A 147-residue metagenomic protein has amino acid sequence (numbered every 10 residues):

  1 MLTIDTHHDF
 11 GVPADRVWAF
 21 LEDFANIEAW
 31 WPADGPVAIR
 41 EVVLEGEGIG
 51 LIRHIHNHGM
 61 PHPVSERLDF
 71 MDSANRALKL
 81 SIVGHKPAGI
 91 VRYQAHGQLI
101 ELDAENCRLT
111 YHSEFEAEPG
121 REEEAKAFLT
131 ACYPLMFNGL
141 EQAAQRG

Functional and structural regions predicted by a protein language model:
M1-E45: Hydrophobic ligand-binding cavity/cleft-lining segments
T6-D9, G97, Y111-S113: A structural signal for short, well-ordered beta-strand segments
H8-V12, N57, A117: Short beta-strand-to-loop capping motifs
D15, A19, A104, N138 (+1 more regions): Replace "anionic and nucleotidyl ligands
A29-P36, H56-N106, E114-E116, Q142: Hydrophobic-ligand binding "helix-grip"
G48-G50: Short, solvent-exposed linear patches
R108-T110, E114-G147: A conserved amphipathic terminal alpha-helix motif
